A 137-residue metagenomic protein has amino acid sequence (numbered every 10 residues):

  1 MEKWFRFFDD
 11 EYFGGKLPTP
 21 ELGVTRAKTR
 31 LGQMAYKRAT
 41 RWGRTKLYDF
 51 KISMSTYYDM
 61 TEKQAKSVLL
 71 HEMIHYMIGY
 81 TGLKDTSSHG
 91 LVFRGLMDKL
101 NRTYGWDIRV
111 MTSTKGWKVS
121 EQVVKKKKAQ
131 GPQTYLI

Functional and structural regions predicted by a protein language model:
M1-Q64, Y80-I137: Metalloprotease/metallohydrolase-associated module, dominated by Zn2+-dependent proteases
S67-Y80: Active-site recognition of the HExxH zinc-binding catalytic motif
